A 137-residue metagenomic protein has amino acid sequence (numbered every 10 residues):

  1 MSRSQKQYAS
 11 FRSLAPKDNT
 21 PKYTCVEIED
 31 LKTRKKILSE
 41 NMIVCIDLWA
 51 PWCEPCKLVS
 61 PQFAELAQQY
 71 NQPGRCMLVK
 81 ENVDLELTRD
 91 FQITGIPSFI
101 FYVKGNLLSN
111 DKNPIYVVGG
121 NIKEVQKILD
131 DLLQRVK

Functional and structural regions predicted by a protein language model:
M1-M42, E124-K137: N-terminal leader/targeting and pre-domain segments
E27, V44-D47, M77-K80, S98-Y102 (+1 more regions): Beta-strand cores of modular interaction/reader domains in eukaryotic scaffold and signaling proteins, especially PDZ
E27-E29, L48, V59-L87: Thiol-based oxidoreductase modules, predominantly thioredoxin-like and allied folds used for disulfide exchange
S39-P51: Short active-site neighborhood of thiol/selenol oxidoreductases, capturing the structured segment around
C53-C56: Short cysteine clusters
M77-E81, F91, G120, R135: ER-lumen resident redox/N-glycosylation machinery signature
G95: Glycine-rich phosphate-binding loop
I100-K137: Non-catalytic, surface beta->alpha helical segment in thiol-disulfide oxidoreductase systems
